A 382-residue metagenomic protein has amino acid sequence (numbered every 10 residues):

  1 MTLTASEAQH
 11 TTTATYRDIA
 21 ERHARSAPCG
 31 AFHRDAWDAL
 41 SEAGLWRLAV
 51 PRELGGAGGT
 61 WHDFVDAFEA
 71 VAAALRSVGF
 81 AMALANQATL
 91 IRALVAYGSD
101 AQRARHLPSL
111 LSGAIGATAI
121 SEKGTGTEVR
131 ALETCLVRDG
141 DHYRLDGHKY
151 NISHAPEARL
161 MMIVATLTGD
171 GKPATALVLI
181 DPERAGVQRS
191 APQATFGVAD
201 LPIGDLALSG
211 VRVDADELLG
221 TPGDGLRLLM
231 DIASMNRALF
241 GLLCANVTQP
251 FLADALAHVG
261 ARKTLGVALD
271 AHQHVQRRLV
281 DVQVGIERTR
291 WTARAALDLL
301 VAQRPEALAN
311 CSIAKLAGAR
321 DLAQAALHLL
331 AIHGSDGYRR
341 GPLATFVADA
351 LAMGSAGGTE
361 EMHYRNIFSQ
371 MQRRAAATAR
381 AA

Functional and structural regions predicted by a protein language model:
M1-A85, R105, R373-A382: Amphipathic, small/basic residue-rich leader segments at the start of a protein or domain
L3-E7, A191-E287, M353, A381: Glycine-rich beta->alpha junctions and the first turn(s) of the following alpha-helix
Y16, D66, H333-A382: Glycine-rich phosphate/cofactor-binding loops in nucleotide/flavin-utilizing enzymes
E21-P28, K263-V267, Q283-A317, A326-Y338: C-terminal helix-coil-helix/basic helical segment that borders enzyme active sites and/or dimer interfaces and provides
L48, S112-E122: A short, Trp-centered hydrophobic/proline-enriched beta-strand micro-motif
G79-A101, G126-V129: N-terminal glycine-rich flavin-associated loop
T134-V137: A structural signal for short hydrophobic beta-strand segments in well-ordered beta-sheet cores
H148-R189: A short core secondary-structure module
